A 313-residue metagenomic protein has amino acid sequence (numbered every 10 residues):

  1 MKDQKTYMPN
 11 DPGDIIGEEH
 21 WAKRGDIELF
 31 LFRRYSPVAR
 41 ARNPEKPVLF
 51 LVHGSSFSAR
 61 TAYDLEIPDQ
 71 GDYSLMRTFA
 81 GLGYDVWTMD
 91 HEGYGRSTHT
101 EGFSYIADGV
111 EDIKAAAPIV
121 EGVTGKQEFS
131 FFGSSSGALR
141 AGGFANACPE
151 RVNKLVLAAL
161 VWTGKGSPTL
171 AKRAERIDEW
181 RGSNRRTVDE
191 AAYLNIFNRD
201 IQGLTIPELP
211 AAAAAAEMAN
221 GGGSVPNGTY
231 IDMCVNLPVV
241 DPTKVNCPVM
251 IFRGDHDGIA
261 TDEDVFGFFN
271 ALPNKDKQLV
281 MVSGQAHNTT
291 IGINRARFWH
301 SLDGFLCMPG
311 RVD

Functional and structural regions predicted by a protein language model:
D3-N43: N-terminal cap/lid segment of alpha/beta-hydrolase-fold proteins
V38-Y84: Short, surface-exposed "cap/lid" segments of acyl-processing enzymes
E111-E128: Conserved acidic catalytic loop of the alpha/beta-hydrolase fold
Q127-F132, S136-G164: Conserved hydrolase catalytic core segment
L170-F252, A271: Alpha/beta-hydrolase
G258-D264: Conserved alpha/beta-hydrolase "acid-adjacent" motif
L272-N288: Catalytic histidine neighborhood in serine/cysteine hydrolases with alpha/beta-hydrolase-type architecture
Q285-R297: Catalytic histidine-centered segment of alpha/beta-hydrolase-like enzymes
